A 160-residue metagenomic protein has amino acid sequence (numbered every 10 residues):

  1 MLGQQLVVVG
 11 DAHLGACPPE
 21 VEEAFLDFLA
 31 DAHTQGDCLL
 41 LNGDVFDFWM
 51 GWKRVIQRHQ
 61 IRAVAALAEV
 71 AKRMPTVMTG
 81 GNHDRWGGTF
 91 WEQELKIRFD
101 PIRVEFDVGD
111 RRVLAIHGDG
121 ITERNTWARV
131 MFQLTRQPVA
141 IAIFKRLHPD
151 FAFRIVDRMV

Functional and structural regions predicted by a protein language model:
L2-V9, L14-V108: Core catalytic region of metal-dependent phosphoesterases/phosphodiesterases, especially metallo-beta-lactamase-like
V8, R112-I116, E123: Short hydrophobic-aromatic micro-motifs
V21-E23, W91, R112-L114, W127-M131 (+1 more regions): Surface-exposed beta-strand edges and their flanking turn/coil or helix-capping segments
I56, I61, I97, I102 (+4 more regions): Weak global preference for isoleucine
K96-V108, R112, P138-D150: Short flexible/disordered coil segments
G118-V160: Active-site-proximal loop/helix segment associated with metal-binding centers of metalloenzymes
